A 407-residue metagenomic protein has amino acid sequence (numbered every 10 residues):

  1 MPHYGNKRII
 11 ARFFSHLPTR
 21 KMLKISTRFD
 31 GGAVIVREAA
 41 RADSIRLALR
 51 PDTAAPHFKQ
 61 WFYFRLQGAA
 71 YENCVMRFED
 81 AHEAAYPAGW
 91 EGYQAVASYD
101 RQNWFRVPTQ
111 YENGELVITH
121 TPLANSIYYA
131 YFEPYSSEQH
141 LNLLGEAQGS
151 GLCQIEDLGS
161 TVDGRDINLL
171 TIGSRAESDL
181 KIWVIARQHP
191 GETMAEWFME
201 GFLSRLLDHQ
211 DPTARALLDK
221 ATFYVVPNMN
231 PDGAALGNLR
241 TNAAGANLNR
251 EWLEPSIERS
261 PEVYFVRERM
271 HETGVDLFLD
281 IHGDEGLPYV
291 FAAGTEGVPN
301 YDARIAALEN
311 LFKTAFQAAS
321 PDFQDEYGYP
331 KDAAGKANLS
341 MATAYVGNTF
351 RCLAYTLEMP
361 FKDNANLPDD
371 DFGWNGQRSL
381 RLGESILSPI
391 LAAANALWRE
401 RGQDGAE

Functional and structural regions predicted by a protein language model:
M1-P2, A11-F14: Short, low-complexity intrinsically disordered segments enriched in A/P/G/S/L with frequent Arg, especially at protein
F13-L123, I127: Extreme N-terminal flexible tails
Y86-P87, A130, S137-H140, E192-M194 (+2 more regions): Short helix/loop capping segments that flank catalytic or ligand/cofactor-binding pockets
Q110-G151, G159: Extended acidic/polar, glycine-enriched regions that form or flank non-catalytic beta-rich accessory modules
L152-I172, E177-N338, T343-G347, A354-F372 (+1 more regions): Active-site/substrate-binding loop(s) of hydrolase catalytic cores
C352-L353, L380: C-terminal folded domains that constitute the principal catalytic or ligand-binding module of multi-domain proteins
N366-E407: His/Asp/Glu-rich mid-to-C-terminal helical/loop segments that flank catalytic regions of hydrolases
